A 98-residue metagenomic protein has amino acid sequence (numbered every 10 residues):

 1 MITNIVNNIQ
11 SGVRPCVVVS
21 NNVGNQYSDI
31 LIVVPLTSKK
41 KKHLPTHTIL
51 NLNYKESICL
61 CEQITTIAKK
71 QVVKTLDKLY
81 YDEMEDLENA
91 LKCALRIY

Functional and structural regions predicted by a protein language model:
M1-Y98: Conserved functional hotspots at enzyme active or ligand-binding sites that engage polyanionic ligands
